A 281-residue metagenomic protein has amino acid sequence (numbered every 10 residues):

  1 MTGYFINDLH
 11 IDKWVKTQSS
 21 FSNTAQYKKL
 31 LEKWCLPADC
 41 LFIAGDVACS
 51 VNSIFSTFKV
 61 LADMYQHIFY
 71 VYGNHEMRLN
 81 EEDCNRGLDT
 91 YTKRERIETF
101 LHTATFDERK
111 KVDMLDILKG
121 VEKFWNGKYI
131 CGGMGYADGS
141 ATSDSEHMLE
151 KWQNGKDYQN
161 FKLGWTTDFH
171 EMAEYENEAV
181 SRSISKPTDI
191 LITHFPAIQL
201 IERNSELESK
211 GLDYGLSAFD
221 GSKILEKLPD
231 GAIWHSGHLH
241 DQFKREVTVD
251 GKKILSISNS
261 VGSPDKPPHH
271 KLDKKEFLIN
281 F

Functional and structural regions predicted by a protein language model:
M1-Y4, E122-G132, P187-T188, E246-S256: Beta-strand-turn-beta hairpins that frame and shape the catalytic cleft of phosphate-ester-processing enzymes
M1-Y70, E76-C84, D89, N280: N-terminal active-site segment of His-dependent metallophosphoesterases
F5-N7, L41-D46, F69-N74, M114-G120 (+3 more regions): Active-site neighborhood of phospho(di)ester-bond hydrolases with catalytic His/Asp-centered motifs
H10-T17, A48-S53, H75-R86, V121-F124 (+4 more regions): Active-site environment of divalent metal-dependent phosphoester hydrolases
F55-T57, T90-R94, E208-G221: Charged helix-capping and loop-helix junction motifs
E82-G120: Glycine/small-residue-rich loop that forms an oxyanion/phosphate-binding "nest" at active or ligand-binding sites
F124, D220-G231, H240-F281: Binuclear metal-dependent phosphoesterase catalytic core
Y129-G215: Active-site-proximal loop/helix segment associated with metal-binding centers of metalloenzymes
